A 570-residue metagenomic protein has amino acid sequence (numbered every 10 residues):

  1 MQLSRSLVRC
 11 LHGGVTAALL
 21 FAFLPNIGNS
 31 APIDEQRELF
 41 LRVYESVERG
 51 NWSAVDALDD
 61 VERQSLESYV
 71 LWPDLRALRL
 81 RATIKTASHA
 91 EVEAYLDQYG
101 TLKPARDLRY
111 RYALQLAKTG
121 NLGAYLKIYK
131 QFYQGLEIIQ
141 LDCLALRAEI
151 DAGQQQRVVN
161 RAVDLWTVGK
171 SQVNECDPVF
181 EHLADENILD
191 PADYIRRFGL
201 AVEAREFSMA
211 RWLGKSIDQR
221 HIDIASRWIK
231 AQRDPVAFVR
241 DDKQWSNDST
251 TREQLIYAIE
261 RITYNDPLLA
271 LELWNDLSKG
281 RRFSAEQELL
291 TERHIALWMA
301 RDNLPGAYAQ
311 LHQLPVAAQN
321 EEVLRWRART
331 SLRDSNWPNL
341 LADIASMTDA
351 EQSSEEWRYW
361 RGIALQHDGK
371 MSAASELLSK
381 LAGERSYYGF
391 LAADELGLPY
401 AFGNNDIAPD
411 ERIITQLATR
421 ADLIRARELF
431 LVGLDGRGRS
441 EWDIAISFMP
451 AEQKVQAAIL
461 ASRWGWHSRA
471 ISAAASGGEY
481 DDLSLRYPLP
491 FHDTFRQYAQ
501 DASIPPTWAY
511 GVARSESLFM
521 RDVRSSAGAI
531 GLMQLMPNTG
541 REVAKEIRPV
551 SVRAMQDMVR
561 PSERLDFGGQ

Functional and structural regions predicted by a protein language model:
G13-P25: Bacterial N-terminal signal peptides
I27-L78, I84, R227, F402-L423 (+1 more regions): N-terminal leader/linker segments that initiate helical-solenoid repeat arrays
A31-F40, E67-L75, A87, T101-Y110 (+19 more regions): Generic helix N-cap/helix-start motif at coil->alpha-helix transitions
R49, A82, T86, Q115 (+9 more regions): Structural motif corresponding to the intra-repeat A-B loop/turn of tetratricopeptide repeats
A54-E62, A87-Y99, L122-F132, Q155-V168 (+13 more regions): Alpha-helical repeat scaffolds
S68, W72, A77, E272 (+8 more regions): Catalytic glycan-binding domains that act on GlcNAc-containing polysaccharides
R79-R81, L96-D97, R109-K118, K130 (+2 more regions): Alpha-helical adaptor scaffolds
